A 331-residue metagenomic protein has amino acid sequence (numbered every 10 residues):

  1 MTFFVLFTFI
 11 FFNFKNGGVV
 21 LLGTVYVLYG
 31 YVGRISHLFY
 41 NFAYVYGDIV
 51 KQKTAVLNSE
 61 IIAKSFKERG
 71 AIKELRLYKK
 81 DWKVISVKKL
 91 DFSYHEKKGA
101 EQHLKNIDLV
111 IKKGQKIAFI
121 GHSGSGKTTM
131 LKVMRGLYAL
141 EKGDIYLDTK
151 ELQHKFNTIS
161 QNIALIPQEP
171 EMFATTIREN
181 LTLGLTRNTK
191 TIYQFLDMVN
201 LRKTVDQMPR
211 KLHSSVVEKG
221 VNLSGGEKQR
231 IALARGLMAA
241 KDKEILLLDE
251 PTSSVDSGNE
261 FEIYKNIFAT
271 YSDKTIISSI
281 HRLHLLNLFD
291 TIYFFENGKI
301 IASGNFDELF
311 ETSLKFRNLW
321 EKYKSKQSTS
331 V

Functional and structural regions predicted by a protein language model:
M1-G33: A hydrophobic transmembrane-helix motif
R34-I62, I72: Cytosolic ends of transmembrane helices, especially the final helix of ABC transmembrane type-1 domains
I61, Y146-T149, R178-E218, A240 (+4 more regions): ABC ATPase nucleotide-binding domain helical subdomain, centered on the C-loop/LSGGQ "ABC signature"
A63-Q115, Y146, E151-F156, A269-S272: Primarily ABC-family ATPase nucleotide-binding module
I120-H122: The feature captures the beta-strand-to-loop junction immediately N-terminal to the Walker
R135: Helix-to-loop junction immediately C-terminal to a conserved catalytic motif
L246-E250: Catalytic Walker B motif of ABC-type/P-loop ATPase nucleotide-binding domains
K265, D273, R282, N287-V331: C-terminal portion of ABC ATPase nucleotide-binding domains
